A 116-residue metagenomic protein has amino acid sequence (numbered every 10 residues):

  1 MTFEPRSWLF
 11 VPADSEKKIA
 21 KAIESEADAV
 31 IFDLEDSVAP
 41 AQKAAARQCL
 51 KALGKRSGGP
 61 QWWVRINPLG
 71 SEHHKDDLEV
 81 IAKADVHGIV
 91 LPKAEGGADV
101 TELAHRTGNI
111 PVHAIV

Functional and structural regions predicted by a protein language model:
T2-V116: Conserved alpha/beta-domain cores
